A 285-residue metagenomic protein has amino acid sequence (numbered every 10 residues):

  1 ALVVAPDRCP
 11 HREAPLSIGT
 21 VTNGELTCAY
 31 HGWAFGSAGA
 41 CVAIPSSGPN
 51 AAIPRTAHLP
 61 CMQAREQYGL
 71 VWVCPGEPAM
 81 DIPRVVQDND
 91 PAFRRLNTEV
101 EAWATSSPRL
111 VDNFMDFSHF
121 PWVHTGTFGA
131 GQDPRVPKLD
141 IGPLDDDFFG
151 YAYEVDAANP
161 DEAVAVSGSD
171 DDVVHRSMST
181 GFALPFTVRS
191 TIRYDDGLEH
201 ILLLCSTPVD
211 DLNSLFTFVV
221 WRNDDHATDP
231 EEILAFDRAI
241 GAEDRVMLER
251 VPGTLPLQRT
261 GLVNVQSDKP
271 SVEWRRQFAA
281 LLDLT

Functional and structural regions predicted by a protein language model:
A1-R95: Rieske [2Fe-2S] iron-sulfur-binding domain
M80-T285: C-terminal catalytic domain of Rieske-type non-heme iron oxygenases
